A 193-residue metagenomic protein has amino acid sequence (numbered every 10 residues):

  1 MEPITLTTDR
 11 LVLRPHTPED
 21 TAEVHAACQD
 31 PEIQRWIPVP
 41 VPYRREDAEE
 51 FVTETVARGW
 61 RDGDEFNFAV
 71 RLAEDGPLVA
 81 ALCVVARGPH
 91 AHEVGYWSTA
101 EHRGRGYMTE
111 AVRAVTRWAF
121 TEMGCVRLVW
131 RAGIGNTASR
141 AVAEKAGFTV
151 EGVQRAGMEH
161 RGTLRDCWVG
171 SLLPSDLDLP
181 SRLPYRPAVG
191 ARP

Functional and structural regions predicted by a protein language model:
M1-R35, N67-P193: Acyl-donor (CoA/ACP) binding surface of acyl/acetyltransferases
C28, I37, G59-R61: Hydrophobic residues in alpha-helical segments
E32-E54, F66-F68: Conserved GNAT-fold acetyl-CoA-binding loop/helix
E54-R58, W118: A generic secondary-structure signal
R58-G63, F148: Short loop/turn motifs at secondary-structure junctions and domain boundaries
